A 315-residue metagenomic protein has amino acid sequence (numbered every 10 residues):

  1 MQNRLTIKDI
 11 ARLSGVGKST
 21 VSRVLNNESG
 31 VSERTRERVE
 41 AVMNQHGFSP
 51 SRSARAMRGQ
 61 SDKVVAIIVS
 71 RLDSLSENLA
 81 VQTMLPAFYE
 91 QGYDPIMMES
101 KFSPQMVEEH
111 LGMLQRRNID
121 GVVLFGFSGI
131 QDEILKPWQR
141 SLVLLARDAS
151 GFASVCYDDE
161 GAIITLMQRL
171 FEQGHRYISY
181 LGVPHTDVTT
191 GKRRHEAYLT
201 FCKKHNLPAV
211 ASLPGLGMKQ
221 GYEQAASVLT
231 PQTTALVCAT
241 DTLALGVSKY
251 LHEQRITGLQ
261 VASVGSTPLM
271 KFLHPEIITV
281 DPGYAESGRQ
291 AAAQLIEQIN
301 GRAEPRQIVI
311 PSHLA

Functional and structural regions predicted by a protein language model:
M1-S61: N-terminal helix-turn-helix DNA-binding module of bacterial transcription factors
M1-T6, Q60-Q168, E172, A226 (+1 more regions): Alpha-helical recognition/docking segments in bacterial nutrient-uptake and carbohydrate-utilization systems
G17, D120, H175-I178, P208 (+2 more regions): Short acidic/polar active-site loop segments enriched in Thr and Asp
T20-R23, M57-D73, Y177-P184: Short beta-strand segments enriched in small/hydrophobic residues
S70-L79, M97-M106, V155-T165, L181-A226 (+4 more regions): Hinge/beta->alpha junction and helix N-cap segments in small-molecule ligand-binding domains
L111, I119-F125, S179-G182, Q232-L243 (+1 more regions): Periplasmic-binding protein-like
S227-A315: Flexible loop/turn connectors
